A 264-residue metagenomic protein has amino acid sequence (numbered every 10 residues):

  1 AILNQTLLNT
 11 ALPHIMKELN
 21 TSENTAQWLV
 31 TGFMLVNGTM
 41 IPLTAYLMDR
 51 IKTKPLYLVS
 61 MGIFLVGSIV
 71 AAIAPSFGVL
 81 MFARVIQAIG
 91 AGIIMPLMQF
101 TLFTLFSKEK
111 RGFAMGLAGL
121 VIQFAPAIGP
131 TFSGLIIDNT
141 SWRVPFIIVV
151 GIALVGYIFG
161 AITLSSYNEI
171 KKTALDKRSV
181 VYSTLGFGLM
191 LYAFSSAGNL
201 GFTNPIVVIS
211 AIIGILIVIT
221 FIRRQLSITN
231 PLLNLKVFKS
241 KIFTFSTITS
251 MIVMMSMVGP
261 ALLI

Functional and structural regions predicted by a protein language model:
A1, L8, F33, N37-M40 (+1 more regions): Discrete transmembrane alpha-helix packing/kink hotspots characteristic of Major Facilitator Superfamily-like secondary
L3, L8-L12, L19-G32, A45 (+13 more regions): 12-transmembrane solute porter fold
N4, V36, V70, A74 (+6 more regions): Residue-level hotspots within pore-lining transmembrane alpha-helices of multi-pass secondary transporters
L12-I15, G129: Heptad-repeat coiled-coil core detector
I41, A45, D49-R178: Helix-loop-helix hairpins in multi-pass membrane proteins, especially solute transporters
V70-I73, I158-S165, F194-A197, I219-S227: Structural signature of transmembrane alpha-helix termini at the membrane-water interface
S107-K108, S165-K171, F194-V208: Alpha-helical transmembrane bundle and helix-membrane interface signal in multi-pass integral membrane proteins
G134-L135, I148, I152-I162, S183-S195 (+2 more regions): Small-residue-rich transmembrane alpha-helical segments that form helix-helix packing/gating elements in polytopic
